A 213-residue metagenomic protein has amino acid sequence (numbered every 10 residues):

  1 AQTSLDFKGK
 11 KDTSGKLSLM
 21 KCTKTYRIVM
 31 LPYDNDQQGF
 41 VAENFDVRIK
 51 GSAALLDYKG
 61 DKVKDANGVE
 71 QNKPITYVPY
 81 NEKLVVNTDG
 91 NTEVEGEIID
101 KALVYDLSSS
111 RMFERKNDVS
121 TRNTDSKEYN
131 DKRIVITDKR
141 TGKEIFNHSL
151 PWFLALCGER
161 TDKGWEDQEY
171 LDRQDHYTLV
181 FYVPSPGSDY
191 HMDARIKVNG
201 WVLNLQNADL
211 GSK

Functional and structural regions predicted by a protein language model:
A1-K24: Short, low-hydrophobicity acidic/polar segments
F7, S18, Q37, T124-S126 (+1 more regions): Generic marker of residues within folded, mature protein domains
S14-K16, T25-V29, D46, R133-V135: Beta-strand secondary-structure signal
K21, M30-P32, G51: Short, structured patches in soluble enzyme cores that scaffold and shape functional sites
V29-F40: Structural motif
F40-D162: Tryptophan-paired
D89-G90, K197-K213: Short, low-complexity, Pro/Ser/Thr/Gly-rich segments in the mature regions of secreted, periplasmic
R133-G200: C-terminal structured domain segments
